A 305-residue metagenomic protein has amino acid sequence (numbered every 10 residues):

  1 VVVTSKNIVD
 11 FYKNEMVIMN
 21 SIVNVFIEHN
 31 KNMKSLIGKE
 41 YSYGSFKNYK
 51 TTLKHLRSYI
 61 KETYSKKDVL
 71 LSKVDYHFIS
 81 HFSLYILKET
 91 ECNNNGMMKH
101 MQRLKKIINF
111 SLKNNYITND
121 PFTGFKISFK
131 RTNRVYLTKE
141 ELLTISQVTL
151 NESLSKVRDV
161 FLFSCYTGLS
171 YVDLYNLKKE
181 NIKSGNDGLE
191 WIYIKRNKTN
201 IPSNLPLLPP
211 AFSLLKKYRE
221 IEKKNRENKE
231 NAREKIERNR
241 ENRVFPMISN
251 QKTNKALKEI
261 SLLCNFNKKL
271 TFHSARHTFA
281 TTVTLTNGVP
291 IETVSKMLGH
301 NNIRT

Functional and structural regions predicted by a protein language model:
F11-I22, G44-K47, I60-L84, P246: A Lys/Arg-rich helix-loop hairpin that forms a DNA/phosphate-binding surface
N14-T52: Short, aromatic/basic-rich helix-turn unit that serves as a nucleic-acid recognition element
G44, T52-E62, K88-F122, V172: N-terminal DNA-binding recognition helix of tyrosine site-specific recombinases/integrases
V74, V157, M247-Q251, N267-N287 (+2 more regions): Short basic/aromatic active-site micro-motif
N94, M98-H100, I117, T123-Y171 (+2 more regions): Basic, Lys/Arg- and aromatic-enriched nucleic-acid-binding interface segment
N109-N119, S164-D187, E292: Short, charged phosphate-coordinating catalytic segments
L162, Y166, V172-D173, E259 (+1 more regions): C-terminal catalytic core of tyrosine-transesterase DNA break-rejoin enzymes
N197-K217, E237-E259: C-terminal catalytic core of Y-nucleophile DNA break-rejoin enzymes
